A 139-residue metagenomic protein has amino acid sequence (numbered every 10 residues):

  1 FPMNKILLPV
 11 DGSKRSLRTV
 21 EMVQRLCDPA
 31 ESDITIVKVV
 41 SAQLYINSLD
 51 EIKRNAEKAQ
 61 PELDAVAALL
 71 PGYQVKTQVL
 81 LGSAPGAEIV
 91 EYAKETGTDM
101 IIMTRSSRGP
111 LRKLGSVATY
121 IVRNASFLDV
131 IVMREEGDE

Functional and structural regions predicted by a protein language model:
F1, L70-I101, G137-E139: Structural beta-alpha unit
F1-K53: Small/aliphatic-rich secondary-structure junction motif
M22, R54-V66, E88-V90: Short, solvent-exposed amphipathic alpha-helices that sit in or adjacent to ligand/effector-binding or catalytic
T35-V37, K76-L80, I131-M133: General small-molecule cofactor/ligand-binding pocket signal
K38-V39, T104-S106, R134-E135: Short secondary-structure boundary segments
M100-N124, D138-E139: Glycine-rich, Arg-bearing micro-motifs that act as flexible, cationic patches
N124-E136: Short, acidic/small-residue loops that bind anionic groups at enzyme active sites
